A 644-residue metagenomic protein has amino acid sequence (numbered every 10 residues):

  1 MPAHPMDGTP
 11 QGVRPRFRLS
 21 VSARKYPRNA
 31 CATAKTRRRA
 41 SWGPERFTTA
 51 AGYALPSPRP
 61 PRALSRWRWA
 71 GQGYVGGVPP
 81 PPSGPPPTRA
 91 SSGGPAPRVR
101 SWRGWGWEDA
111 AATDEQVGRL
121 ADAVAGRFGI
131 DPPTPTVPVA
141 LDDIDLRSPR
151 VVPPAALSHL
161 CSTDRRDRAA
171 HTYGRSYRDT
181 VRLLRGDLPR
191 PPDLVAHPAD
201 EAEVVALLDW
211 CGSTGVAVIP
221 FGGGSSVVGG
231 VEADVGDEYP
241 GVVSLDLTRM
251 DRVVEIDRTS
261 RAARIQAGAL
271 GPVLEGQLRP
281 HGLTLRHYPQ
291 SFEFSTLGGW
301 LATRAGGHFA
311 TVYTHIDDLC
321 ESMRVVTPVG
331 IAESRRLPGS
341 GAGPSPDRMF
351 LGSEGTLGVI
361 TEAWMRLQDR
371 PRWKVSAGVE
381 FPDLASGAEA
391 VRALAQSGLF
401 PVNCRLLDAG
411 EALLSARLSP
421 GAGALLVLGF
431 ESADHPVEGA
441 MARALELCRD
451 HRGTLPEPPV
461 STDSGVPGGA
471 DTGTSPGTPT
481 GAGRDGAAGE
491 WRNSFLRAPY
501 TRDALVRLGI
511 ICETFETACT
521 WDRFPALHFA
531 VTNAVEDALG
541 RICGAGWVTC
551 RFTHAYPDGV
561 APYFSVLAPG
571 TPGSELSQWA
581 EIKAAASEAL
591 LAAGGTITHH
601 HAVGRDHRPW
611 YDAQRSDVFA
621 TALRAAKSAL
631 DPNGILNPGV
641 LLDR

Functional and structural regions predicted by a protein language model:
H4-D7, C31, R46-F47: Intrinsic low-complexity, disordered N-terminal segments enriched in polar/charged/small residues
F17, K25-N29, K35, E45 (+1 more regions): Hydrophobic alpha-helical signal/anchor motif
G52, P56-D209, V227-R261, A409-L418 (+4 more regions): N-terminal flexible segment immediately upstream of the FAD-binding catalytic core in FAD-dependent oxidoreductases
P138, H159-R185, D369, V375 (+4 more regions): C-terminal substrate-recognition/cap domain of FAD-linked oxidoreductases
D251-R405, G473-P479, I635: FAD-binding subdomain of flavoenzyme oxidoreductases
H607-R644: Activity-critical C-terminal alpha-helical subdomain
